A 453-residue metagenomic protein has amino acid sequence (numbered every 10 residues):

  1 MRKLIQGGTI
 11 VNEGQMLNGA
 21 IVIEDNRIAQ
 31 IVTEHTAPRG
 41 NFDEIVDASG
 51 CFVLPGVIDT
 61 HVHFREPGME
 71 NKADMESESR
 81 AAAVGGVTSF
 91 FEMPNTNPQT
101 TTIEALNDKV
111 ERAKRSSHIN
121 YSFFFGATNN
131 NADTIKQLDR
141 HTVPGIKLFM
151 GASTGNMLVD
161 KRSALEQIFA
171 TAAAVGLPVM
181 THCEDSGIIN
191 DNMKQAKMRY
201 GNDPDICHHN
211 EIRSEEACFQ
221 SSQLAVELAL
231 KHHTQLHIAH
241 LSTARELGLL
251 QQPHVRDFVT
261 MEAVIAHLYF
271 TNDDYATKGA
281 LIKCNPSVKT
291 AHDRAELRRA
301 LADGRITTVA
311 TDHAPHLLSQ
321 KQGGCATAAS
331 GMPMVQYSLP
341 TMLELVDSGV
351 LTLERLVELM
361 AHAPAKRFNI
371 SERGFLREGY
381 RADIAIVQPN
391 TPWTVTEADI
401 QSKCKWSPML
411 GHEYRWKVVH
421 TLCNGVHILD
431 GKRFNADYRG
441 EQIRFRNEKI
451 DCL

Functional and structural regions predicted by a protein language model:
M1-P55: Histidine-rich, glycine-flanked metal-binding segment
G8, G324, E378-R444: C-terminal cap of metal-dependent C-N hydrolases
G8, I21, N26, G50 (+15 more regions): Divalent metal-coordination and catalytic microenvironments
C51-S116: Metal-associated gating/positioning segment near the N- to mid-region
E92, S122-F125, Q235-H240: Short catalytic-loop micro-motif centered on adjacent basic/acidic residues
E111-A127: A glycine-rich helix N-cap at a beta->alpha junction
D133-V309: Histidine/acidic residue-rich metal-binding segments in metalloenzymes
D203-Q223, L228-H233, A302-V309, A314-T391: His/Asp/Glu-enriched, well-ordered alpha-helical/loop segment that forms or immediately abuts the divalent-metal
